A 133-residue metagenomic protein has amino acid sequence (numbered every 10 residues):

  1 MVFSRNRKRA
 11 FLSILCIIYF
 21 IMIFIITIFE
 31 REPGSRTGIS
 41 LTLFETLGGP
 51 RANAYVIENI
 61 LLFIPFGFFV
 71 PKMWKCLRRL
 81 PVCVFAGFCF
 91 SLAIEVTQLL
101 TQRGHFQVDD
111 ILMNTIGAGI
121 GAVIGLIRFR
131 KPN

Functional and structural regions predicted by a protein language model:
M1-V108, A122-N133: Bulky hydrophobic segments
L112-I120: Small-residue-rich transmembrane alpha-helices that serve as helix-helix interface/gating elements in multipass
